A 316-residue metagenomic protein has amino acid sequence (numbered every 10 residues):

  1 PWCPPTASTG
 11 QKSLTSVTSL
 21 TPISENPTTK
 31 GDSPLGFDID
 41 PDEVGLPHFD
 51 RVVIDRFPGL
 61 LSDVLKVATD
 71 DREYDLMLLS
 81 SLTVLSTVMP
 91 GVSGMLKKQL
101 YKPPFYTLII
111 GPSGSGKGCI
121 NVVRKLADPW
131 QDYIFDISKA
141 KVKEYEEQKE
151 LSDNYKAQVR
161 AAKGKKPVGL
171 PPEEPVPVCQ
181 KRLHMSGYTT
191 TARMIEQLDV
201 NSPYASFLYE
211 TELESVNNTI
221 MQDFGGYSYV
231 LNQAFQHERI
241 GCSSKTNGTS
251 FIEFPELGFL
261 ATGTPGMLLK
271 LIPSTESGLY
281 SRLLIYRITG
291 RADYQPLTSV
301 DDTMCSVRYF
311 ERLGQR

Functional and structural regions predicted by a protein language model:
W2-S16: Basic, alpha-helical nucleic-acid-binding regions used in initiation and control of genome expression
S13, S19-R316: Phosphate-handling catalytic cores of nucleic-acid transaction enzymes
